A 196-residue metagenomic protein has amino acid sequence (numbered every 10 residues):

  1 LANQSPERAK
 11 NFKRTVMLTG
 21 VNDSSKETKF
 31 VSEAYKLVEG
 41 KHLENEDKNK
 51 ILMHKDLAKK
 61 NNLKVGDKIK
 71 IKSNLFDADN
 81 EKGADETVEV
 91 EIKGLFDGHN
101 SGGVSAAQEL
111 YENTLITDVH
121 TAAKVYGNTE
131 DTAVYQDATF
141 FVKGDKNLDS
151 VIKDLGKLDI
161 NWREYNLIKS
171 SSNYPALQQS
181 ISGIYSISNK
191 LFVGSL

Functional and structural regions predicted by a protein language model:
L1-P175: Basic-flanked hydrophobic alpha-helices used for secretion and membrane insertion
Q178-L196: Hydrophobic alpha-helical transmembrane segments of multi-pass inner-membrane transport and secretion
